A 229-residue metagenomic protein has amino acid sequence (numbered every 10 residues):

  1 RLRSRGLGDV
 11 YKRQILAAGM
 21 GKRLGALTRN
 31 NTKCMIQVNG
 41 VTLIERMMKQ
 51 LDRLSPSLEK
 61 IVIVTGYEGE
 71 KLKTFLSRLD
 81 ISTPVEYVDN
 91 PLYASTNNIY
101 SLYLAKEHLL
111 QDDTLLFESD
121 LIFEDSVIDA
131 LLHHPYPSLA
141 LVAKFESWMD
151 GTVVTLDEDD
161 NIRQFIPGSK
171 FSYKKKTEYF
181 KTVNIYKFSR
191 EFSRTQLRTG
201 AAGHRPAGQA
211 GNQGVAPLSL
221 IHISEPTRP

Functional and structural regions predicted by a protein language model:
R1-Y11, I221-P229: Single conserved hydrophobic/aromatic residue that forms the stacking wall/gate of nucleotide- or nucleobase-binding
D9-I15, V41-D112: Conserved N-terminal catalytic core of the sugar/cofactor nucleotidyltransferase
D9-R29: N-terminal nucleotide-binding beta1-loop-alpha1 segment
N30-E45: Short catalytic helix/loop segments, enriched in acidic residues and glycine and frequently bearing histidine
C34, P84-E86, N161: Conserved beta-strand segments of alpha/beta enzyme cores
D112-I122: Short beta-strand-to-loop acidic/aromatic patch adjacent to the donor-nucleotide binding site
E124-A201: Conserved core of the sugar-phosphate nucleotidyltransferase
G203-L220: Catalytic core and acceptor-binding pocket of nucleotide-sugar-dependent glycosyltransferases
